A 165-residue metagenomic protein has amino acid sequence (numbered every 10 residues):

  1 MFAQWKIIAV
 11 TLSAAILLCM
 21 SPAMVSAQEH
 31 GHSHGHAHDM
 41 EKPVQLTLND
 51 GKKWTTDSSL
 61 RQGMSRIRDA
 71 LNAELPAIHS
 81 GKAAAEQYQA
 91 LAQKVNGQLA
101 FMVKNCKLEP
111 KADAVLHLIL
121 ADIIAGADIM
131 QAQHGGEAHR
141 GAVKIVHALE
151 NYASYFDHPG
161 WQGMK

Functional and structural regions predicted by a protein language model:
F2-L12: Bacterial N-terminal signal peptides that target proteins for export
T11-S21: Bacterial N-terminal signal peptides
S21-A27: Sec/Tat signal peptide C-region and signal peptidase I cleavage site
A27-A83, W161-M164: Immediate post-signal-peptide N-terminus of mature secreted/exported proteins
T56-G63, I67, A84, Y88-L91 (+3 more regions): Amphipathic alpha-helix face/heptad-repeat signature
Q98-H117: Short, solvent-exposed, charged loop/turn and helix-capping segments that join or cap alpha-helices on peripheral
N105, L116-K165: Helix-rich interaction surfaces within compact, conserved domain-sized segments that mediate assembly or partner
